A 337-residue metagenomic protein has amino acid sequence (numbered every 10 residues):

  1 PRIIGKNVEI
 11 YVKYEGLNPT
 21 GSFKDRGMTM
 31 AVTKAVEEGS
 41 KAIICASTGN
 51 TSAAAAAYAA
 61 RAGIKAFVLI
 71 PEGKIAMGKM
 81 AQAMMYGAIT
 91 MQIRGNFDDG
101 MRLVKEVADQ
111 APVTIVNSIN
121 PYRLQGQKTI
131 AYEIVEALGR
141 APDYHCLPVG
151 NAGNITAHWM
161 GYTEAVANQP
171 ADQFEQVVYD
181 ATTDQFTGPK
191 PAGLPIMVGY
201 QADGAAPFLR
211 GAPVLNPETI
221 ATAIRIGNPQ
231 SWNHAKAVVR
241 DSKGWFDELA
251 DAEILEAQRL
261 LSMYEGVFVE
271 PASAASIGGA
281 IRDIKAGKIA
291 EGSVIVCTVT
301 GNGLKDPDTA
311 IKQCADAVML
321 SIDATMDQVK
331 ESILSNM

Functional and structural regions predicted by a protein language model:
P1-M337: PLP-dependent amino-acid enzyme catalytic core
